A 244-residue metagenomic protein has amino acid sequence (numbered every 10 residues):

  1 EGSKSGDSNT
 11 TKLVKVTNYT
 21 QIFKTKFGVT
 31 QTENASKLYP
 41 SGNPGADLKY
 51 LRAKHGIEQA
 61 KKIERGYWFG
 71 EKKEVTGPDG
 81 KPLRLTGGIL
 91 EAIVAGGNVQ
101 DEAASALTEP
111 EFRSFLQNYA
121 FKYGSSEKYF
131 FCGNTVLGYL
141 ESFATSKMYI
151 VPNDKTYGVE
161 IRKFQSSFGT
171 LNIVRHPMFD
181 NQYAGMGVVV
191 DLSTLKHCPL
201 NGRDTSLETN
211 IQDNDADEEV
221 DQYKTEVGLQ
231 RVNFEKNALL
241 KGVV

Functional and structural regions predicted by a protein language model:
E1-N172, H176-V244: Flexible, glycine/threonine- and acidic-rich loop/arm segments that mediate assembly and lattice contacts in viral
